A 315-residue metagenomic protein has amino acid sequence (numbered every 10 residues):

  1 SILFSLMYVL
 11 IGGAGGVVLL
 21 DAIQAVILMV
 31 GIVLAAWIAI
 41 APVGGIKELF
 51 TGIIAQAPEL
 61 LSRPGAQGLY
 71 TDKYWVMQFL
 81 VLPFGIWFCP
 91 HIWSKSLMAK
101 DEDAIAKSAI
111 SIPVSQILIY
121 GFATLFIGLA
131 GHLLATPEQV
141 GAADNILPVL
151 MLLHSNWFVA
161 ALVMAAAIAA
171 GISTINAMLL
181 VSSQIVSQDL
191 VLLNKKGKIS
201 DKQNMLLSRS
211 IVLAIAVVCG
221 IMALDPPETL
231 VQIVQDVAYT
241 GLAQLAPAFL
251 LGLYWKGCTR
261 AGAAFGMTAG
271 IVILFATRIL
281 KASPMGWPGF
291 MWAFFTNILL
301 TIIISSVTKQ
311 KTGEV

Functional and structural regions predicted by a protein language model:
S1-V315: Membrane-embedded helix-loop-helix hairpins and adjacent transmembrane boundary segments in multi-pass transporters
